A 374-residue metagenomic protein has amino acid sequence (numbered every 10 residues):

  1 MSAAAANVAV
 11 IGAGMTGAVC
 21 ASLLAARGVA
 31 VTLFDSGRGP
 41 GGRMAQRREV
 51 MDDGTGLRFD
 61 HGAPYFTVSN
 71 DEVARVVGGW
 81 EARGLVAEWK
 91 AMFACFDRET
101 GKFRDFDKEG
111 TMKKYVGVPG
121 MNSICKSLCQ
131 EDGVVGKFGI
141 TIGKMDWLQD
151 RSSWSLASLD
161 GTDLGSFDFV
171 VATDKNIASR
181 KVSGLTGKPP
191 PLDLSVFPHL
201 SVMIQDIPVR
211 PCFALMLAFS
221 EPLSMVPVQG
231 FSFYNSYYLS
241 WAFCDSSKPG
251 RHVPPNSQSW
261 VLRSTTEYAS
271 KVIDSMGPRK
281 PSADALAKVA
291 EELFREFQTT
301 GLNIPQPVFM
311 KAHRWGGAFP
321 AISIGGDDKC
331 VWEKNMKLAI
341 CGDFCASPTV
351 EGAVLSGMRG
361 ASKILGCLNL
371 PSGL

Functional and structural regions predicted by a protein language model:
A9-I11, L23-M51: Glycine-rich FAD pyrophosphate-binding loop
L23, A45-C95: N-terminal FAD cofactor-binding segment of flavoenzymes
A26, G41, V50-F59, T162-Y237: Central helical "cap/lid" subdomain
R48, P249-P254, F309-I340, F344: FAD-binding beta-loop-beta segment adjacent to the flavin cofactor pocket
Y65-D71, K102-C129, K137, M276-E292: Short beta-strand to alpha-helix junction loop
F138-W154: A conserved short coil-to-beta-strand element within the FAD-binding core of flavoproteins
V209-R210, P222-L223, N235, K248-G316: Flavin-binding catalytic cores
W260, D328-A361: Short FAD-binding loop at a beta-strand-to-alpha-helix junction that anchors the flavin cofactor in diverse
